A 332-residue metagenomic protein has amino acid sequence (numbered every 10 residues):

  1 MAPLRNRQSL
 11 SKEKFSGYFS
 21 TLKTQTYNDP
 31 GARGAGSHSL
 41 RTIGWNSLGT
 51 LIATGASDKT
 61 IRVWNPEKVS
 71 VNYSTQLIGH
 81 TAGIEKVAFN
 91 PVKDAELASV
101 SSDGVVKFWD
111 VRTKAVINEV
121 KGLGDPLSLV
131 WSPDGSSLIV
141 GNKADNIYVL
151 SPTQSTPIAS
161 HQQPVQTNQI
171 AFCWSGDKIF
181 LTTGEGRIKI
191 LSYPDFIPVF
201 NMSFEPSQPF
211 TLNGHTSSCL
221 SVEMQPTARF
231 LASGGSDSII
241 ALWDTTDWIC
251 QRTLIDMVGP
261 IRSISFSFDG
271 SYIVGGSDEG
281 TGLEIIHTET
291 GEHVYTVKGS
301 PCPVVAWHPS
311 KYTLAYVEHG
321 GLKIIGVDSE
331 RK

Functional and structural regions predicted by a protein language model:
M1-T42: Intrinsically disordered, low-complexity acidic/Ser/Thr/Pro-rich linker and tail segments in large eukaryotic scaffolds
K23-A35, N72-G79, V116-G122, P157-Q163 (+4 more regions): Short C-terminal beta-strands that terminate individual repeats in beta-propeller domains, predominantly WD40 blades
S37-G44, A82-F89, G124-V130, V165-F172 (+3 more regions): Canonical WD40 repeat/beta-propeller blade segments in eukaryotic WD-repeat proteins
G44-G49, A88-D94, V130-G135, A171-D177 (+4 more regions): Loop/turn segments within WD40 beta-propeller blades
G55-D58, V100-D103, G141-A144, T182-E185 (+3 more regions): Conserved strand-to-loop turn within each blade of WD40 beta-propeller repeats
I61-P66, V106-D110, I147-P152, I188-S192 (+3 more regions): WD40-repeat beta-propellers
P303-K332: Blade-level signature of beta-propeller repeat domains, shared across WD40, Kelch, NHL, RCC1 and BNR/Asp-box propellers
